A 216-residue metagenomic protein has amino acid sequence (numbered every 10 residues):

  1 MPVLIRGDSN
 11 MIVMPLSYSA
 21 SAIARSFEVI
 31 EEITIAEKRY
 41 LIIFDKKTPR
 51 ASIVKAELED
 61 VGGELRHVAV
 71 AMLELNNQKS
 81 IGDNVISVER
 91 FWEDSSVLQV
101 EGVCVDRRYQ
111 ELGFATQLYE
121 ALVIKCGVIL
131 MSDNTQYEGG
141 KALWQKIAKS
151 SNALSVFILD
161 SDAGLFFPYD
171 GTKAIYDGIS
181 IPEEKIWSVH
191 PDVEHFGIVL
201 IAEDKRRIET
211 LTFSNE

Functional and structural regions predicted by a protein language model:
M1-Q110, E120-M131, E138-E216: Non-catalytic substrate-recognition and accessory regions of acyl/acetyltransferase enzymes
L112-F114: A short glycine-leucine-enriched loop at secondary-structure breakpoints that most characteristically corresponds
Q117: P-loop NTPase Walker A phosphate-binding motif
